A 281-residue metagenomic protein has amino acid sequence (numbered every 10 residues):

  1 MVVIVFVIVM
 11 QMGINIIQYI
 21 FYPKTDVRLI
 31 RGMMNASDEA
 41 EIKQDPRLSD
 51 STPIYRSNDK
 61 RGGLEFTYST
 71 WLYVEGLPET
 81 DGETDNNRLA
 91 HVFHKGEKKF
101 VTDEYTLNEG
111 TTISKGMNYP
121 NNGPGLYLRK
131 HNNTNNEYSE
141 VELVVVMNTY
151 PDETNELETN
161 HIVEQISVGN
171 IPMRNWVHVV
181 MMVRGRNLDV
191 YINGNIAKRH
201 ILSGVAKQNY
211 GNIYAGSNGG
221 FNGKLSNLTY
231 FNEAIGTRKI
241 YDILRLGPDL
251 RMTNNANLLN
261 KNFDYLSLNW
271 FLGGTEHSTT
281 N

Functional and structural regions predicted by a protein language model:
M1-N281: Extracellular glycan-associated modules
